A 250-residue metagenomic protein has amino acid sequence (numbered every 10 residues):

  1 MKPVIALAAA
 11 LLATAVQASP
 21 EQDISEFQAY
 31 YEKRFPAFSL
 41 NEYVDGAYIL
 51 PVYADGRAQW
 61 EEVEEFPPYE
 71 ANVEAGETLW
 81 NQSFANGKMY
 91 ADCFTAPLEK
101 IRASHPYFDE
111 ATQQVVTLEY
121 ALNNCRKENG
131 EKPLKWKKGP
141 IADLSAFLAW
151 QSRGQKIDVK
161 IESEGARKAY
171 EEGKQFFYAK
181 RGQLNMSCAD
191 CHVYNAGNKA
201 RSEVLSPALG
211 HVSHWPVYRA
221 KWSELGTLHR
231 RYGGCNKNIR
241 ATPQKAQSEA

Functional and structural regions predicted by a protein language model:
M1-A8: Sec-dependent signal peptide recognition, specifically the positively charged N-region followed immediately by
A13-A15: N-terminal signal peptide c-region/cleavage motif recognized by signal peptidases
S19-A71, Q82-D143, W150-G154, A179-A250: Electron-transfer interface patches adjacent to heme c in soluble/periplasmic c-type cytochromes and di-/multiheme
A71-N72, K168: An amphipathic alpha-helix/helix-turn recognition signal
E119, N123, R167-Y170, K174: Hydrophobic core segments within long, regular secondary-structure runs in both alpha- and beta-rich folds
Q155-E172: Solvent-exposed, charged amphipathic helical/linker segments at domain boundaries
